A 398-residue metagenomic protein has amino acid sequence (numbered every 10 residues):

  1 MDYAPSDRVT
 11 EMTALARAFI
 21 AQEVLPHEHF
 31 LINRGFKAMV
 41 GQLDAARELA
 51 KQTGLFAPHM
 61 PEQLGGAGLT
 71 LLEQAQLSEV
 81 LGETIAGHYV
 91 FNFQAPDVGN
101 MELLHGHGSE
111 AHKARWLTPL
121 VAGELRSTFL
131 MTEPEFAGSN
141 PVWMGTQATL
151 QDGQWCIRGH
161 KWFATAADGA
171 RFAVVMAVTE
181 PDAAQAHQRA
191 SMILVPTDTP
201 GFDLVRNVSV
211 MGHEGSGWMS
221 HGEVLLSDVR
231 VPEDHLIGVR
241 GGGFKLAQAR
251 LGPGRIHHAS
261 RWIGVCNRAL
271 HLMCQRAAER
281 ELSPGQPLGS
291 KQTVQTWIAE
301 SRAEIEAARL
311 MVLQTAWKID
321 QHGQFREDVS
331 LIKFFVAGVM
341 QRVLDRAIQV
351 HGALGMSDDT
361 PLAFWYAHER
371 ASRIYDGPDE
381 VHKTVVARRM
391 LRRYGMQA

Functional and structural regions predicted by a protein language model:
M1-I85, Q94, H107-H112, P119-E124 (+4 more regions): Alpha-helical interface subdomain recognition
L69-T70, S139-V142, A166-R171, Q185-R189 (+2 more regions): Short glycine/proline-enriched turns and hinge-like loops at secondary-structure junctions
F91-A111, N140: N-terminal glycine-rich flavin-associated loop
G123-T132, M176: A short, Trp-centered hydrophobic/proline-enriched beta-strand micro-motif
F136-P141, W155: Hydrophobic, small-residue-rich alpha-helical packing segments that form membrane-like cores
W143, D198-R230: Flexible, small-/acidic-enriched active-site or ligand-binding loops
Q154, R158-V205: A short core secondary-structure module
D228-L246: Long, acidic (Asp/Glu-rich), low-complexity accessory segments flanking structured domains
